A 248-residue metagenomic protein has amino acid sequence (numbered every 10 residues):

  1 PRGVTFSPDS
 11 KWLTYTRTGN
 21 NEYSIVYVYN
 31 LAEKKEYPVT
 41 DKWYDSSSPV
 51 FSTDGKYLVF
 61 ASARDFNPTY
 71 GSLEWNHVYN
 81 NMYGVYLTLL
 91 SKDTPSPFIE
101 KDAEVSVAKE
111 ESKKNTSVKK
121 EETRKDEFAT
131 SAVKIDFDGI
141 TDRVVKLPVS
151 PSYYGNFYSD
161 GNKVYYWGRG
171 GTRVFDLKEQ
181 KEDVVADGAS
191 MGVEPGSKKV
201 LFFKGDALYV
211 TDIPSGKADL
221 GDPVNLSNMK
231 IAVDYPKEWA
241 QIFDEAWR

Functional and structural regions predicted by a protein language model:
P1, P8-Y27, E33, T40-S47 (+4 more regions): A flexible loop/linker signature enriched in serine peptidases of the S9 family
P1-T16, Y23, Y37-L58, W75 (+3 more regions): Conserved beta-propeller blade repeats
V26-V28, V85-L87, A132, V144 (+5 more regions): Hydrophobic beta-strand positions in blades of beta-propellers and related beta-sheet-rich domains
N30-K34, S91, L177-Q180, I213-G216: Short loop/turn segments that connect beta-strands within beta-propeller blades
K34-E36, P95, R143-V144, Q180-E182 (+1 more regions): Predominantly a core beta-strand signature of beta-propeller blades across repeat-based propeller domains
Y37-T40, D102, D183-D187, D219-N228: Beta-propeller fold detector
A132-S150: A short helix->beta-strand "capping" segment at the edge of beta-propeller domains
N225-R248: Terminal targeting/pro-maturation regions of precursor/exported proteins
